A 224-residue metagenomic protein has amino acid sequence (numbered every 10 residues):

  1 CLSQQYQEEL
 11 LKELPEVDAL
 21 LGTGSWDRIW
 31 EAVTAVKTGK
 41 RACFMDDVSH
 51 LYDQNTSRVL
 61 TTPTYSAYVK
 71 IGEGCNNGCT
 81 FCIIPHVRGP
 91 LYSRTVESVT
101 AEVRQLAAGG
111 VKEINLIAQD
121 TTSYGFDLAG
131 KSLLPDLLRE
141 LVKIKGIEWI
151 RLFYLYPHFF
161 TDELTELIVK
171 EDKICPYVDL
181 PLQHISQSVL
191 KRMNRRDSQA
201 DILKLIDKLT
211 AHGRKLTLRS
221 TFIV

Functional and structural regions predicted by a protein language model:
L2-Y124, E163, V178, Q199-A211: Proteins enriched for Cys/Gly/acidic motifs involved in redox and nucleic-acid/cofactor modification
Q5, A108-V224: Conserved SAM/AdoMet-binding glycine-rich loop
